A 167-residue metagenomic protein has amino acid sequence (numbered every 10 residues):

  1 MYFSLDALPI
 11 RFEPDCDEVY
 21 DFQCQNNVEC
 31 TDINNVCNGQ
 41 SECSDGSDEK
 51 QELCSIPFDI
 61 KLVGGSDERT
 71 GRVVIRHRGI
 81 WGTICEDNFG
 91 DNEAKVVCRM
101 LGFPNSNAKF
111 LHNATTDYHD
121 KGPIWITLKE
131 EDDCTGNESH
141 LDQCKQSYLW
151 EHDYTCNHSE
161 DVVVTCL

Functional and structural regions predicted by a protein language model:
M1-I126, D133-L167: Extracellular disulfide-rich modular ectodomains, prototypically LDL receptor class
